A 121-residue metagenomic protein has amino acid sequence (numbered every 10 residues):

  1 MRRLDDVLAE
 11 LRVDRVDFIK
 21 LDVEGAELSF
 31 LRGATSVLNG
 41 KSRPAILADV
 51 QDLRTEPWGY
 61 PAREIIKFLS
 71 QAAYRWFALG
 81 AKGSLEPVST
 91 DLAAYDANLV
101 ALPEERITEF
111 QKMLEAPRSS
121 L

Functional and structural regions predicted by a protein language model:
M1-K41, R54-Y60, E64, S120: Short internal loop-to-helix segment that lines adenine-nucleotide cofactor pockets
D17-K20, L47-D49, V100-L102: Short beta-strand segments
R43-A45: Short glycine-centered segments of the SAM/dcSAM-binding site in methyltransferase folds
Q51-L53, K82: Active-site beta-loop-alpha junctions enriched in small/polar residues
Y60-L121: Binuclear metal-ion centers of metallo-dependent hydrolases, dominated by the metallo-beta-lactamase
